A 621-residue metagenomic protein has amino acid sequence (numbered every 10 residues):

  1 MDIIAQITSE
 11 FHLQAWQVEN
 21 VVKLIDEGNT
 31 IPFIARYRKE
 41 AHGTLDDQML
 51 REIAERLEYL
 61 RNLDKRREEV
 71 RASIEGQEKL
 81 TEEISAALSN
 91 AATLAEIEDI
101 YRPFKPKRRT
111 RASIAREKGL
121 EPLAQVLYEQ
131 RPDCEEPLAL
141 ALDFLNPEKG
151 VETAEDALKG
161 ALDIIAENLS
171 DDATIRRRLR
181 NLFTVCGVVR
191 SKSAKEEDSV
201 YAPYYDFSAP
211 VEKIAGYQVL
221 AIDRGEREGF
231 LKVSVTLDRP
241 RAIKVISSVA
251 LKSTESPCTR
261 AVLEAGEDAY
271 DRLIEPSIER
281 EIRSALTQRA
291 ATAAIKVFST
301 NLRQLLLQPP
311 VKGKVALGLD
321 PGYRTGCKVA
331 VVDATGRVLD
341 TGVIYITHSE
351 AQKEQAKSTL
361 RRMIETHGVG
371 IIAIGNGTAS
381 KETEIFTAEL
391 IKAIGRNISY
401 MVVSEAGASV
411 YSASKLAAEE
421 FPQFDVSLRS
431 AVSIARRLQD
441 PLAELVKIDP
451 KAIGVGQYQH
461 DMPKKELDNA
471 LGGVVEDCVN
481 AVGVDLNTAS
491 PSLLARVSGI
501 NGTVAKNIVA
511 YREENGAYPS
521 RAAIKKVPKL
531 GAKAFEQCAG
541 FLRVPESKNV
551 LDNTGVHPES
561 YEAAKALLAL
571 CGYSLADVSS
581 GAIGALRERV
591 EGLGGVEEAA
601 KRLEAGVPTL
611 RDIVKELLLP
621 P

Functional and structural regions predicted by a protein language model:
M1-E19, D26: Generic start-of-chain signal for non-secretory N-termini
E10, Q77, Q130, N168 (+16 more regions): Change "in soluble alpha/beta enzymes" to "in soluble alpha/beta proteins
V18, T341-H348, I371, A413-V426 (+5 more regions): Short beta-alpha connecting loops at secondary-structure transitions that line or flank enzyme active sites
T30-I31, H42, D46-E148, D340 (+1 more regions): Accessory alpha-helical DNA-binding modules that contact the DNA backbone or grooves
M49-E52, Y59, L63-G318, G322-Q423 (+1 more regions): Duplex nucleic acid-engaging cores and interfaces of nucleic-acid transaction enzymes
E96, G225, M401, G407 (+2 more regions): Long, charge-rich intrinsically disordered scaffolds of nucleic-acid metabolism proteins
R180-V188, L319-Y323, G377-K381, V403-V410 (+4 more regions): A glycine-rich phosphate-binding loop feature that marks nucleotide/adenosyl-phosphate handling sites
E281-S299, A452-D485, I583-P621: Long, charged amphipathic helices and adjacent flexible linkers at domain junctions
